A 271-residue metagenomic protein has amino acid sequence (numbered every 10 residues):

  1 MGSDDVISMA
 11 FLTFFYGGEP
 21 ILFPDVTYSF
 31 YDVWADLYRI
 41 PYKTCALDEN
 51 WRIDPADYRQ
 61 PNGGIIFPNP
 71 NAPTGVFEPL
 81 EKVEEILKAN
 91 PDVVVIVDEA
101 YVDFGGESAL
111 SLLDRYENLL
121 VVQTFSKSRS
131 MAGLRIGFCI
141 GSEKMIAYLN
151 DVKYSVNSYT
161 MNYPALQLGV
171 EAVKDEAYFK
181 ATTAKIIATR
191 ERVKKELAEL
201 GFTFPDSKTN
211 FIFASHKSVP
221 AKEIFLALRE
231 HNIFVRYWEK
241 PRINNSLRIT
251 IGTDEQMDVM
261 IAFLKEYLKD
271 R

Functional and structural regions predicted by a protein language model:
M1-K88, Y101-Y116: Conserved core of the PLP fold type I
G64, V94-V95, L120: Hydrophobic "anchor" residues on beta-strands that sit immediately upstream of conserved functional sites
E81, A227-H231, R236, K240-R271: PLP-dependent enzyme catalytic core of the Aspartate aminotransferase-like
N118-L197, F202-P205: PLP-dependent aminotransferase class I/II
G133, K208, R242-N245: Short acidic/glycine-enriched loop/turn segments that link adjacent beta-strands
G141, A214-S218, I251-T253: Short beta-strand-to-loop capping motifs
I187, E199-H231, L247: Conserved PLP-binding catalytic core of the aspartate aminotransferase-like
